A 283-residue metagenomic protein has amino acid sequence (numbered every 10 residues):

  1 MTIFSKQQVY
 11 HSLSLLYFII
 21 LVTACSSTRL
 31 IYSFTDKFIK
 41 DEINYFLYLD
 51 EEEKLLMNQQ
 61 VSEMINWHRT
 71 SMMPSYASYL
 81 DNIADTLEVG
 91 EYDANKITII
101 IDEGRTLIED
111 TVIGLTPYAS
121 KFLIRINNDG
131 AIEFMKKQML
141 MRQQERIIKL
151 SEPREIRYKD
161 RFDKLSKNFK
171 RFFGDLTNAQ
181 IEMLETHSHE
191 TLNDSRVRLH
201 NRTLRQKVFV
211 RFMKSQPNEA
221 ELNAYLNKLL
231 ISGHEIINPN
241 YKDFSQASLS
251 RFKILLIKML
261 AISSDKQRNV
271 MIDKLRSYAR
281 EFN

Functional and structural regions predicted by a protein language model:
T2-L13: Bacterial N-terminal signal peptides that target proteins for export
V22-A24: C-terminal motif of bacterial Sec signal peptides marking the signal peptidase cleavage site
S26-T28: Bacterial signal peptide processing site
Y32-E53: Post-signal peptide N-terminal segment of mature Sec-exported envelope proteins
K40-D41, R202-N283: A cross-kingdom marker for long, charged
I43, M57, L115-I126, S166-F169 (+3 more regions): Short, structured motif recognition centered on aromatic/hydrophobic residues
F46-P74: Post-signal-peptide N-terminal segment of Sec-exported extracytoplasmic proteins
P117-E235: Extended amphipathic alpha-helical interaction segments
